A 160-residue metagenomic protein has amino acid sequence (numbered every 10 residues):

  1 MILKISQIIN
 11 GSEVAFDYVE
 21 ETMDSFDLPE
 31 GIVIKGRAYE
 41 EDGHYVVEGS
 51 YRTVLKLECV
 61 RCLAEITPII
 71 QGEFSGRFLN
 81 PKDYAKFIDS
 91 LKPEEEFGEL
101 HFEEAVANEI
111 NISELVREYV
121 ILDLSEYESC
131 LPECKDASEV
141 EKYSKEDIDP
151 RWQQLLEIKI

Functional and structural regions predicted by a protein language model:
M1-E58, L63: A positional/architectural concept
M1-S6, R77-I160: Charge-rich, low-complexity linker and terminal segments
I66: Cys/His-rich microdomains that often coordinate metals
I69-G72: Short Cys/His-rich "knuckle" micro-motifs
